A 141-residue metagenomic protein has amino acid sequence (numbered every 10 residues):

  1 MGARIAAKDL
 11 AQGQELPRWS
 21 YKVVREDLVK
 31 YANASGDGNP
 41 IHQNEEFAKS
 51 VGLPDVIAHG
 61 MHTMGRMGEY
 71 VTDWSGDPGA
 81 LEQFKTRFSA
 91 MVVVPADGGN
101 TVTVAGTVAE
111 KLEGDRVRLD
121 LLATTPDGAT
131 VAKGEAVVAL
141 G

Functional and structural regions predicted by a protein language model:
M1-A58: Catalytic strand-loop segment that frames the active site of acyl-thioester-processing enzymes
M1-L16, P95-G141: HotDog/MaoC-like acyl-thioester-processing domains
R18, L81-Q83, K133: Hydrophobic residues on conserved beta-strands that form the core of alpha/beta folds
S20-K22, R87, V137-A139: Generic structural detector for well-ordered beta-strands
N33-D37, E69-G76, P126: Short, intrinsically disordered, mixed-charge
V51-A58, T63-T103, V108: Hydrophobic beta-strand-centered segment that forms part of the acyl-chain substrate-binding groove
